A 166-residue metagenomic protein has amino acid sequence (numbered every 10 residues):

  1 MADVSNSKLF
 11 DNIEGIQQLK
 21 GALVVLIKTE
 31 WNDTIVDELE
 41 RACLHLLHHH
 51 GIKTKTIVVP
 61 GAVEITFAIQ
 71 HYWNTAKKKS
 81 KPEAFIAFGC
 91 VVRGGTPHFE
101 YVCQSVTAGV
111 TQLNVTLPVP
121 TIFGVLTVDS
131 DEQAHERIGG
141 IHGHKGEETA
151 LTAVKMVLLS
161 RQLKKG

Functional and structural regions predicted by a protein language model:
M1-G21: Short N-terminal or domain-adjacent regulatory/targeting segments
E14-V59: Glycine-rich phosphate/diphosphate-binding loop of Rossmann-like nucleotide-binding domains
A22, E30, T34, E38 (+4 more regions): Residues at secondary-structure transition points
L23, A84, P118-I122: Proline-centered loop/turn at the N-terminus of a beta-strand
E30-W31, V59-A62, C90-V91, L126-S130: Short, ordered loop/turn segments at secondary-structure junctions
H48-S80: Active-site rim loops that border cofactor/substrate pockets in soluble metabolic enzymes
A68-V110, N114, G166: Glycine-rich phosphate-binding loop
F99-G166: C-terminal binding/interaction regions
